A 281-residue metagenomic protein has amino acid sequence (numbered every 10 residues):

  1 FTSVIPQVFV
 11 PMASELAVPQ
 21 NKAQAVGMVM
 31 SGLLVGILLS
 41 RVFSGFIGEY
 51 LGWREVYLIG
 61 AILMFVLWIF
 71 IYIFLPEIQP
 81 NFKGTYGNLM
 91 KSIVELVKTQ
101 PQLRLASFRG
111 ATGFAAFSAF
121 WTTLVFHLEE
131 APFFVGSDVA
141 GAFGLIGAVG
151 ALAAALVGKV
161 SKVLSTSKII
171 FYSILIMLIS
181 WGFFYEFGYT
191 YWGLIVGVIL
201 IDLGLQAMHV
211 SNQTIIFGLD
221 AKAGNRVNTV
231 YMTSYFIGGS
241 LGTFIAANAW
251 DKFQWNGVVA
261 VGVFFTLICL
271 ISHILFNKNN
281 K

Functional and structural regions predicted by a protein language model:
F1-S31: Cytoplasmic helix-loop-helix junction between adjacent transmembrane helices in 12-TM secondary transporters
M28-L75: Helix-loop-helix hairpin linking two adjacent transmembrane segments in secondary transporters
I71-T85, L275-K281: Helix-loop junctions on the cytosolic side of multi-pass membrane transporters, especially the intracellular loop
P76-S107: Juxtamembrane intracellular "pre-TM" segments in multi-pass secondary transporters
T99-A119, I199-L200: Pair of pore-lining "gating" transmembrane helices in MFS-fold secondary transporters
L152-T166, W250: Helix-to-loop junctions at the C-terminal end of transmembrane segments in multipass secondary transporters
S167-N212: C-terminal transmembrane helical hairpin of 12-TM major facilitator-type secondary transporters
G218-W255: A late C-terminal transmembrane helix in Major Facilitator Superfamily
